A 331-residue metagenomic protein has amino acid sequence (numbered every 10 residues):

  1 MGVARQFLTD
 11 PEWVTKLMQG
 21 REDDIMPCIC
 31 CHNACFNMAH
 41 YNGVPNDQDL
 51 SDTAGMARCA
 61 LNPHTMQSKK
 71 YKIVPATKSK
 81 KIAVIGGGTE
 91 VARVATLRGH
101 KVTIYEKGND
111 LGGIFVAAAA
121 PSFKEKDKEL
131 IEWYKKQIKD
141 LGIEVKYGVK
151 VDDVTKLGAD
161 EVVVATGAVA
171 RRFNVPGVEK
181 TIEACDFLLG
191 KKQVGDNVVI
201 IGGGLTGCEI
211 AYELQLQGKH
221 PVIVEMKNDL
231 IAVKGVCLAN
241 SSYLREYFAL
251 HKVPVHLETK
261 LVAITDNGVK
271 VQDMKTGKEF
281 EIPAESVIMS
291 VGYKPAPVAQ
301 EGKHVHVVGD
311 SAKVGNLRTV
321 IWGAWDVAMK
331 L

Functional and structural regions predicted by a protein language model:
M1-I85, E90, V94-L97, V102 (+2 more regions): Flavin-dependent oxidoreductase catalytic cores
G2-V3, G148, E258: Short beta-strand and adjacent tight-turn residues that come in two discontinuous sequence segments and form the edges
Q67-K70, L111-F115, R172-F173: Short acidic/His/Gly/Ser-rich catalytic and metal-binding motifs that mark active-site loops of diverse hydrolases
S79-K107, L111, K146-E161, A165-V175 (+4 more regions): Rossmann-like dinucleotide/flavin-binding elements
K101-L141, E213-T259: Rossmann-like dinucleotide-binding cores of NAD(P)H-dependent redox enzymes
D266-K270: Short, hydrophobic/aromatic-rich segments at coil-to-beta transitions
